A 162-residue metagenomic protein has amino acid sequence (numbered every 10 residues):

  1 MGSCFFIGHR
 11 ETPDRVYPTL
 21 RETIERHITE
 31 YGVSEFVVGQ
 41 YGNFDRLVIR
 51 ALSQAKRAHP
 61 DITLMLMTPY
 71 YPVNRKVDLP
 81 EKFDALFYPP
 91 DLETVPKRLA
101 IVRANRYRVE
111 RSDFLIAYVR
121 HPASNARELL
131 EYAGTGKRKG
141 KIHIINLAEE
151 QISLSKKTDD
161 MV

Functional and structural regions predicted by a protein language model:
M1-S3, H9-M161: Acidic/glycine-enriched connector segments
